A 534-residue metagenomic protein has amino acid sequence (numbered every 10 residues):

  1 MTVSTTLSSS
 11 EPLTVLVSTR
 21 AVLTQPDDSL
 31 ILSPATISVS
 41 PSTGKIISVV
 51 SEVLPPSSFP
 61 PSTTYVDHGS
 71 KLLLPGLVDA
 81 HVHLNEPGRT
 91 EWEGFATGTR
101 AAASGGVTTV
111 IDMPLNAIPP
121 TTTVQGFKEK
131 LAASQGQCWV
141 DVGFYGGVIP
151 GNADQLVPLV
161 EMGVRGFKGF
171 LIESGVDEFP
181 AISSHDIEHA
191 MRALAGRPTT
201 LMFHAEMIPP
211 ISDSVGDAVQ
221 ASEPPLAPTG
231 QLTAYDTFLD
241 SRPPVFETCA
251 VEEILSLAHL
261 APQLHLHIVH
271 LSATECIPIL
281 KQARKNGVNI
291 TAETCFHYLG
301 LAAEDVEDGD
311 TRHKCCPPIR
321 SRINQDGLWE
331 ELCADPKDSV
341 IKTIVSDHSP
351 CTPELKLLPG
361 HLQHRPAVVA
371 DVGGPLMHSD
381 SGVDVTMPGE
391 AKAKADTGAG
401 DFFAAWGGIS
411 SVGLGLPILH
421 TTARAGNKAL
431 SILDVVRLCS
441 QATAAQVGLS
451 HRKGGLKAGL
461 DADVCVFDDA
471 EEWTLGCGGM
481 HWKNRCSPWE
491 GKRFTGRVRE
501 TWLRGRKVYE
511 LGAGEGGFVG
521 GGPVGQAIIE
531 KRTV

Functional and structural regions predicted by a protein language model:
M1-F59: N-terminal metal-binding scaffold of metallo-dependent hydrolase/deaminase domains
R20, I37, G44, S70 (+16 more regions): Divalent metal-coordination and catalytic microenvironments
F59-P60, Y65-Q137: Metal-associated gating/positioning segment near the N- to mid-region
V107-V110, Q137-D141, L257-L266, K428: Short, surface-exposed connector motifs at secondary-structure boundaries
N116-W139, Y145-N152, P158, L171-D177 (+1 more regions): Active-site loop-to-helix "anion-binding N-cap" substructures in soluble metabolic enzymes
D154-G169, E173-I344, G360-K392: Histidine/acidic residue-rich metal-binding segments in metalloenzymes
Y235-Q263, A334-K337, T352-A470: His/Asp/Glu-enriched, well-ordered alpha-helical/loop segment that forms or immediately abuts the divalent-metal
T474-R497: A conserved acidic, glycine/proline-rich C-terminal tail/linker
